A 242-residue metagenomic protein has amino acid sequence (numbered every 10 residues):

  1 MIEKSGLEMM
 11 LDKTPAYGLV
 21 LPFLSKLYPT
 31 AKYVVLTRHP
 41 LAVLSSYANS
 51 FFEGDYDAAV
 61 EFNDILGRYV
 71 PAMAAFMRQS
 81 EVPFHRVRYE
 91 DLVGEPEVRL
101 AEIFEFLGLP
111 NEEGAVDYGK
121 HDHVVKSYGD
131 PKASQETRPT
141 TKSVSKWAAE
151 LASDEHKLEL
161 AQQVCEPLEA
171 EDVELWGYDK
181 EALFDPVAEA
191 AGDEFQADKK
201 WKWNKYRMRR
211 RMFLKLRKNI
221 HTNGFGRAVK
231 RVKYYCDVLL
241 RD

Functional and structural regions predicted by a protein language model:
K4-V116, H121, V125-R138: PAPS-dependent sulfotransferase catalytic domain
L109-D242: PAPS-dependent sulfotransferases, especially Golgi type II membrane carbohydrate sulfotransferases
